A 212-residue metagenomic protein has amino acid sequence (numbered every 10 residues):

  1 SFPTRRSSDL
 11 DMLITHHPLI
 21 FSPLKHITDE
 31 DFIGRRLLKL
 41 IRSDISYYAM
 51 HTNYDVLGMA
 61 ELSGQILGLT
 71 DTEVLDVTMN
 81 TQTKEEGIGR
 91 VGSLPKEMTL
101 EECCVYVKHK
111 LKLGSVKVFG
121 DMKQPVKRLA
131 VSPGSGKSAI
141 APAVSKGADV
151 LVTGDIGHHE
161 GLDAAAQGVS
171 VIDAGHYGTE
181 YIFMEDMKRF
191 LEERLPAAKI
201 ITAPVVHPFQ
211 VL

Functional and structural regions predicted by a protein language model:
S1, R5-L212: Hydrophobic structural segments
